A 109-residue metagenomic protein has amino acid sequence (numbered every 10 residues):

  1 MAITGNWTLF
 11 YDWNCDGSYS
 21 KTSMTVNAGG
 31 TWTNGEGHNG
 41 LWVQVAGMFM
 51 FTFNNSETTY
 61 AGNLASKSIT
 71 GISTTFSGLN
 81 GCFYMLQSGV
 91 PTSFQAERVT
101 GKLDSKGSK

Functional and structural regions predicted by a protein language model:
M1-Y19, N34-H38, G71-S73, N80-G81 (+2 more regions): Tryptophan-anchored aromatic micro-motifs
W13-M50, N54-T59, S77: N-terminal glycine/threonine-rich, aromatic-flanked beta-hairpin/loop signature
L41-A46, T75-K109: Edge beta-strand at a domain terminus
F49-M50, S66, L86: General N-terminal targeting signals
Y60-T70: Extended Gly/Ser/Thr-rich low-complexity repeat segments, especially those forming or decorating extracellular
